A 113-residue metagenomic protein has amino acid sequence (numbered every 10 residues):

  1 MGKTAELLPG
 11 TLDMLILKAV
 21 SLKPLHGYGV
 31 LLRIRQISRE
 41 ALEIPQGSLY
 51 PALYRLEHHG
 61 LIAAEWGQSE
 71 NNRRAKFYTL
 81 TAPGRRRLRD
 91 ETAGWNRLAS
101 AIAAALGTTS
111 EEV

Functional and structural regions predicted by a protein language model:
G2-A5, W66-G67: Short beta-strand/turn micro-motifs at beta-sheet edges
T4-S48: N-terminal helix-turn-helix DNA-binding core of bacterial DNA-binding proteins
K18, L32, P51, R89 (+1 more regions): A cross-family signal for key residues in well-ordered alpha-helices that form functional helical elements
L49-L56: Basic amphipathic alpha-helical segments that dock to polyanions
E57-R74, T79: Beta-hairpin "wing" of winged helix-turn-helix
L80-G84: Accessory beta->alpha helical hairpin/"wing" motif in late/C-terminal subdomains of nucleic-acid enzymes
R86-V113: Amphipathic alpha-helical dimerization/coiled-coil segments that flank or bridge DNA-binding/regulatory modules
